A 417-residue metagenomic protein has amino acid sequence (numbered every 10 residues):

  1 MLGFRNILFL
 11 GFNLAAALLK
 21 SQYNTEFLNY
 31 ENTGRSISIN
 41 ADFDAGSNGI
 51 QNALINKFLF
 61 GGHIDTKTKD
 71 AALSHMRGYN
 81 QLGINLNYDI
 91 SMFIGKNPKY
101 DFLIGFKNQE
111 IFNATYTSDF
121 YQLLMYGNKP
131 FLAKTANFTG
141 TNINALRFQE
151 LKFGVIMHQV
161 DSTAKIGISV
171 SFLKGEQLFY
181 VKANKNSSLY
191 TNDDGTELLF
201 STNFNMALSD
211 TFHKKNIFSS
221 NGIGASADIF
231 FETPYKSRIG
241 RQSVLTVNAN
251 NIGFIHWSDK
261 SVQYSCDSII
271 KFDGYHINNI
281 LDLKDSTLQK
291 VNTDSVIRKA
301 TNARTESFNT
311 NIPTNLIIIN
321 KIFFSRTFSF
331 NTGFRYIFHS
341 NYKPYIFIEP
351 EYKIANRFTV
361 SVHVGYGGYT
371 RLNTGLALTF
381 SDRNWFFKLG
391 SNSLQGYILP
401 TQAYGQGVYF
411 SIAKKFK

Functional and structural regions predicted by a protein language model:
T25-I217, S237, S261-L281, S286-K290 (+2 more regions): A subset of solvent-exposed loop/turn segments in beta-rich extracellular surface proteins, enriched in glycine
L73-M76, T327-F338, I348-Y369, T374-L376 (+1 more regions): Transmembrane beta-strand segments that form the barrel wall of outer-membrane beta-barrel proteins
L73-N80, F138-N144, N216-F218, A303-N309 (+3 more regions): Outer-membrane beta-barrel domain signature
G78-L86, A145-L151, N221-A227, I312-L316 (+3 more regions): Residues that define the transmembrane beta-barrel architecture of outer-membrane proteins
L82-K96, I104, L151-M157, I168 (+8 more regions): Residues on the lipid-exposed face of transmembrane beta-strands in outer-membrane beta-barrel proteins
Y100-F102, D161-I166, S237-S243, T327-N331 (+2 more regions): Repeated loop/turn-to-beta-strand initiation elements of outer-membrane beta-barrel proteins
D228-E232, L283-A355: Detector for outer-membrane/organellar transmembrane beta-barrel domains, recognizing the amphipathic beta-strand
S391, Y404-K417: Outer-membrane beta-barrel "beta-signal"
